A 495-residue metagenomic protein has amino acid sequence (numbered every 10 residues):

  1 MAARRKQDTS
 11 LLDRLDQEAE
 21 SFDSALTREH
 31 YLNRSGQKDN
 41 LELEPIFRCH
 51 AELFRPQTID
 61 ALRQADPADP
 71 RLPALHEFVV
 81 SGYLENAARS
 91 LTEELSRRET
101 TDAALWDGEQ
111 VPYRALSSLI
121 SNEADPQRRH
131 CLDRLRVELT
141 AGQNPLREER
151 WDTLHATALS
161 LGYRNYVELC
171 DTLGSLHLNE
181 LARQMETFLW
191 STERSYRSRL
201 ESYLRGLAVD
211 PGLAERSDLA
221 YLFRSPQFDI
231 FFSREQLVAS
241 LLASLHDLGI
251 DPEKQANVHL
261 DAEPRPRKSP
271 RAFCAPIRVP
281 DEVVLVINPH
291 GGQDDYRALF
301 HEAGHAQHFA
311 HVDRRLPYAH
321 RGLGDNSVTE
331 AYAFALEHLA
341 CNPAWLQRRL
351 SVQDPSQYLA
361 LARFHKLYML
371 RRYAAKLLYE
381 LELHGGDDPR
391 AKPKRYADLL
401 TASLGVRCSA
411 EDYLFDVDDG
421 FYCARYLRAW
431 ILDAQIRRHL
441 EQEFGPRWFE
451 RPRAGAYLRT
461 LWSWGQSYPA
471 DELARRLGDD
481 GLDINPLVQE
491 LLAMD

Functional and structural regions predicted by a protein language model:
M1-L189, R199, Y203-P226, W448 (+2 more regions): A well-structured
M185-R194, V312, L323-A362: Post-HExxH zinc-binding segment in Zn-dependent metallohydrolases
S225-V279: Auxiliary, metal-adjacent structural segments of Zn-dependent hydrolase domains
F232, V283-L299: Short pre-active-site segment immediately N-terminal to the catalytic Zn-binding motif
H301, A333, Y379, A429 (+1 more regions): Hydrophobic, well-ordered secondary-structure elements that form the walls of internal hydrophobic environments
A303-P317, L336: Catalytic Zn2+-binding segment of zinc metalloproteases
A319-Y332, F364, Y368, G420-R428: Active-site metal-coordination segments of metallo-dependent hydrolases
A340-G420: Long, amphipathic alpha-helical stalk/connector segments used for oligomerization, subunit docking, or mechanical
